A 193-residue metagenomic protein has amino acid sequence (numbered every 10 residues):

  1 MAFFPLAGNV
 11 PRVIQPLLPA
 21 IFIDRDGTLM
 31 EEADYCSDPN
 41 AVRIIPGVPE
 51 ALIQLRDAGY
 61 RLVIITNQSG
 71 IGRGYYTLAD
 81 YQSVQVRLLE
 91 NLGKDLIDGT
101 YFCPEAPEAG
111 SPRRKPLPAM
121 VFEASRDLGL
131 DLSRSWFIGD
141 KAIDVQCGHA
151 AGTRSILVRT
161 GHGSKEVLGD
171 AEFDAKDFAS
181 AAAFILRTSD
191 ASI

Functional and structural regions predicted by a protein language model:
A2-P19, L78-G99, P107-F137, K141-I193: Asp-based, Mg2+/Mn2+-dependent phosphohydrolase catalytic module
F3-V63: Active-site neighborhood of HAD-like aspartate-dependent phosphohydrolases
D24-D26, N67, D140, D144: Acidic active-site catalytic centers that drive phospho-/nucleotidyl reactions and related ester hydrolyses
T28, T66, T160: Ser/Thr-centric signal marking residues that sit in or immediately flank functional binding/regulatory motifs
L29-M30, G72, D144-V145: Catalytic P-loop NTPase motifs of RecA-like helicase/translocase cores
A33-S37, G74, L168-G169: Short acidic, glycine/proline-rich loop/turn micro-motifs
D38, V42, Y75, S111 (+1 more regions): Charge-dense, low-complexity intrinsically disordered segments
V48, L52-Q85, L96-A109, G148: Substrate-recognition element of Asp-dependent hydrolases with the DxDx(T/V) motif
